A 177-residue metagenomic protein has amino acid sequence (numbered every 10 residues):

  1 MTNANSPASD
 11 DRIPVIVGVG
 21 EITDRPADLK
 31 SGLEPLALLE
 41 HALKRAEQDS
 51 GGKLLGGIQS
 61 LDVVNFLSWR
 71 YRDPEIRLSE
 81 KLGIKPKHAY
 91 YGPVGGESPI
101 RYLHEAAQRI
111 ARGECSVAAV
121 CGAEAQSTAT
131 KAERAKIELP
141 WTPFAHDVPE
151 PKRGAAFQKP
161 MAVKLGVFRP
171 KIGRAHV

Functional and structural regions predicted by a protein language model:
M1-P93, Q108-C115, G122-H176: Conserved "HGTGT" condensation-loop signature of ketosynthase/thiolase-family condensing enzymes that catalyze
I100-Q108: Conserved phosphate-binding catalytic cores of ATP/NTP-utilizing and phosphoryl-transfer enzymes
